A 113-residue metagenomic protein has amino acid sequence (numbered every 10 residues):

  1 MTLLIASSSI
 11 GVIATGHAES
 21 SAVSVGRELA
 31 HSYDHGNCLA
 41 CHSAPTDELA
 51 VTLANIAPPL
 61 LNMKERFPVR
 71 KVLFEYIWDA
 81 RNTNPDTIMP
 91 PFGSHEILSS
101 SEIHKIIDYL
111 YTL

Functional and structural regions predicted by a protein language model:
M1-S9: Bacterial N-terminal signal peptides
G11-Y33: Electrostatic cytochrome c docking/interface patches
L29-Y33, N62-K64, H95-L98: Flexible gly/pro/ser-rich segments immediately N-terminal to CXXCH heme-c attachment motifs in exported/periplasmic
H31-A44, F74, W78, I88-P90 (+1 more regions): C-type cytochrome heme c attachment motif
A40-W78, S94: Gly/Gly-Pro-rich "capping" loops immediately C-terminal to redox-active cysteine motifs in periplasmic/lumenal
K71, N82, G93-L113: C-terminal capping alpha-helices of c-type cytochrome domains
